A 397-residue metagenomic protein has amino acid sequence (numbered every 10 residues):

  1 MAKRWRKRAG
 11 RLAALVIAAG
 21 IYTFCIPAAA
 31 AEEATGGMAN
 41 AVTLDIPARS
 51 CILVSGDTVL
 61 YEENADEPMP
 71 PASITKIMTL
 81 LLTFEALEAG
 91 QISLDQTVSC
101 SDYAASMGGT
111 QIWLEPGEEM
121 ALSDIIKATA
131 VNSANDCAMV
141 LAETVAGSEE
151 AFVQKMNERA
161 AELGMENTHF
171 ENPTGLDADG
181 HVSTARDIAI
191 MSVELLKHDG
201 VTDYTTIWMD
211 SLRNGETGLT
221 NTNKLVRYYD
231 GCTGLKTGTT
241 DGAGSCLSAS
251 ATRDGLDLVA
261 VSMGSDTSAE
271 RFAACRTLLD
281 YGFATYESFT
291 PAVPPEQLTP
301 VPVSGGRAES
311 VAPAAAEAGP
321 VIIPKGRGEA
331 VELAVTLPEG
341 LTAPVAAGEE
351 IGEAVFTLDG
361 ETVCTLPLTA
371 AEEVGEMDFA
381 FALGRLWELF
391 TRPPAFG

Functional and structural regions predicted by a protein language model:
M1-E33, W387-F390, G397: Gram-positive cell-envelope targeting signals
W5-A9, P71, L122, F379 (+1 more regions): Structural motif marking the loop-to-transmembrane transition
G20, A89, T290-V293: Residues in and immediately flanking transmembrane alpha helices
A28-R186, I190-D199: Active-site-adjacent loops and short helices of periplasmic peptidoglycan-processing enzymes
M165-H169, D177-G397: Domain-terminus/edge residues, biased toward the C-terminal soluble/receptor-binding domains of extracytoplasmic
